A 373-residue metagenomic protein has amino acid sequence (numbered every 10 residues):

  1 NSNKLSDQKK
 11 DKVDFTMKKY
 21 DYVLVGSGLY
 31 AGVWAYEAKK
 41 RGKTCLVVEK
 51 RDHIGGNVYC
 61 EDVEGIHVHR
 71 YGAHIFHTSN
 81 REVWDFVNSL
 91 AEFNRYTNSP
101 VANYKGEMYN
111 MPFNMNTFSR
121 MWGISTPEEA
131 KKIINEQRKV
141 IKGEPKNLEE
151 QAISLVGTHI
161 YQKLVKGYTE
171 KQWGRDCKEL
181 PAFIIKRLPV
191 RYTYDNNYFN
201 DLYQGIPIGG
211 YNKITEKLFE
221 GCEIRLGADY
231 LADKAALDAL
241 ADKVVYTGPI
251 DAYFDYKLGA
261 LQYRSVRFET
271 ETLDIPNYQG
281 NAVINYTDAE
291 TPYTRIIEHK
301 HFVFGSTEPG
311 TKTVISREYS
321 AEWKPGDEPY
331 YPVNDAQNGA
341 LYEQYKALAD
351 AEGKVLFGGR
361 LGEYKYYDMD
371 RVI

Functional and structural regions predicted by a protein language model:
L5, K9, V13-D21, K40: Extreme N-terminal leader/targeting segments of oxidoreductases
Y22-L46: N-terminal Rossmann-like FAD-binding beta1-loop-alpha1 element of flavoenzymes
K40-E61: Glycine-rich FAD pyrophosphate-binding loop
R41, Y230-L348: Mid-domain catalytic core of redox enzymes that form a hydrophobic substrate pocket/lid adjacent to a catalytic redox
V58-V68, F76-E128: A conserved beta-strand/loop capping segment in the N-terminal third of enzymes that catalyze redox or closely related
A102-Y109, M115-K243, T247, D251-F254: Active-site/ligand-binding neighborhood in enzyme catalytic cores
E352-Y364: Short FAD-binding loop at a beta-strand-to-alpha-helix junction that anchors the flavin cofactor in diverse
E363-I373: A conserved FAD-binding loop/helix module that cradles the flavin
